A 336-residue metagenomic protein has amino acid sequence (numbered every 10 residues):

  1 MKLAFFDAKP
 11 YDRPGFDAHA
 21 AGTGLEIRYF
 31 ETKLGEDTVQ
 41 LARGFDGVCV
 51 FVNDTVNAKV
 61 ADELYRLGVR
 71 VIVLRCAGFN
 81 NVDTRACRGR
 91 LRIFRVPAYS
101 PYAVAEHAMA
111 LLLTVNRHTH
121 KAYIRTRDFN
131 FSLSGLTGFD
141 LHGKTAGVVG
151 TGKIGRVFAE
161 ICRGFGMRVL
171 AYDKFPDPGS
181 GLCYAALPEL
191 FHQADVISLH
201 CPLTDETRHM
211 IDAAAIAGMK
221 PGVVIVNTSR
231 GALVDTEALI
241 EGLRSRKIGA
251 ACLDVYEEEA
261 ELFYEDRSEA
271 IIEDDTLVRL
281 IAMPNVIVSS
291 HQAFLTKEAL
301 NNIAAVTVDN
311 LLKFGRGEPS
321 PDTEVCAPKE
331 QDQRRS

Functional and structural regions predicted by a protein language model:
M1-F45, S336: N-terminal glycine-/charge-rich "phosphate-binding" loop or analogous flexible N-terminal tail
K2, A42-G47, L67-R70, H192-I197 (+1 more regions): Short acidic/histidine-rich motifs immediately flanking catalytic phosphotransfer sites in two-component signaling
Q40-L41, E189-L190, A215, R279-L280: Structural alpha-helical scaffold elements that stabilize or flank donor/cofactor-binding regions in carbohydrate
G44-Y123, G135-G138, I225: Phosphate/diphosphate ligand-binding glycine-rich loop within oxidoreductases
V52-N53, D195, C201-L203, S229-R230 (+1 more regions): Short glycine-/small-residue-rich Rossmann-like dinucleotide-binding loops
S134-P221: Rossmann-like dinucleotide/phosphate-binding beta-alpha-beta segment
G222, G231-S336: Rossmann-like dinucleotide-binding domain for NAD(H)/NADP(H)
